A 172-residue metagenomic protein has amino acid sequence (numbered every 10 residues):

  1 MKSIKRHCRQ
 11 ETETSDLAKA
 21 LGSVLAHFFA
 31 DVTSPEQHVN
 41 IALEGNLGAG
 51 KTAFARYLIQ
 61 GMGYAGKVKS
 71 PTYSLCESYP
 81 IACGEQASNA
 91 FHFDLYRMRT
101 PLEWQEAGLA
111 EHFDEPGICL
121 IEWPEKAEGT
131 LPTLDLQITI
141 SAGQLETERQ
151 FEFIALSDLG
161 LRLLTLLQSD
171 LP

Functional and structural regions predicted by a protein language model:
M1-F28: N-terminal pre-Walker A segment at the start of P-loop NTPase domains
K2-I4, Q60, L102, A107-P172: Short phosphate-coordinating micro-motif centered on Lys-Gly-acidic
V24-P35, A82-E85: Alpha-helix termini
N40-A42: Short hydrophobic/aromatic beta-strand immediately N-terminal to the Walker A/P-loop
E44-N46: P-loop (Walker A) phosphate-binding loop of NTP-binding proteins
K51: Conserved lysine of the Walker
V68, T72, S78-W123: Conserved nucleotide-sensing/catalytic segment adjacent to the nucleotide-binding pocket in NTP-handling enzymes
